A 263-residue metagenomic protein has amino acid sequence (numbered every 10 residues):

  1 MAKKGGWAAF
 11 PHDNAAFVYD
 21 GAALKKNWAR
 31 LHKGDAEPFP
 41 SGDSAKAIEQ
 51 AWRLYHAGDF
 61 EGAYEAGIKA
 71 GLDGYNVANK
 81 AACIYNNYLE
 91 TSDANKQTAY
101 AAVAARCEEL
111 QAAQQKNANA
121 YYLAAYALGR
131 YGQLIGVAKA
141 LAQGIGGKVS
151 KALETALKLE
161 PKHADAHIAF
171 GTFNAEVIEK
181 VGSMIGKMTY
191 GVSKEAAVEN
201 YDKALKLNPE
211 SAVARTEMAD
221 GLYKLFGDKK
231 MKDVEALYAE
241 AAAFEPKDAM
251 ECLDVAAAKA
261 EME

Functional and structural regions predicted by a protein language model:
M1-L141, G146-E160, D228-E263: N-terminal alpha-helical interaction modules that lie
I68, T172, A219-D220, A239: Short amphipathic alpha-helical surface patches that mediate protein-protein
K69, A118, A164, K203 (+4 more regions): Secondary-structure boundary/capping motif
Y121-A124, A152, H167-F170, N200 (+1 more regions): TPR/Sel1-like alpha-solenoid repeat signature
T155, L159-P209: Alpha-helical adaptor scaffolds
E199, K203-Y238: Glycine/small-residue-rich hydrophobic helix-like segments
